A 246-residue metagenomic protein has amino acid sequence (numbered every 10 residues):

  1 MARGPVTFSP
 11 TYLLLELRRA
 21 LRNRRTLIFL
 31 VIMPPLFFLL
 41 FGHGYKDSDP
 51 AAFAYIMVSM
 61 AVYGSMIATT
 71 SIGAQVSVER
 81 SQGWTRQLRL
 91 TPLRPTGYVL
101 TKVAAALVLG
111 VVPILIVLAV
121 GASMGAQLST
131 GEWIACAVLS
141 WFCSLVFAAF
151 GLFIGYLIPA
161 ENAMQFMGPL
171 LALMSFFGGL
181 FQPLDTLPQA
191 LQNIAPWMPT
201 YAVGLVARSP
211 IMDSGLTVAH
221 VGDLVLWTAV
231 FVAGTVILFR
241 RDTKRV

Functional and structural regions predicted by a protein language model:
M1-L21, R240-V246: Transmembrane alpha-helical segments of polytopic membrane transport and secretion proteins
A2, S123, I211, V221-V246: Junction motif at the cytosolic side of a transmembrane helix
T7-Y12, L180-V221: Short hydrophobic, aromatic-rich alpha-helical segments embedded in or entering the lipid bilayer of multi-pass
R19-D47, A52-S71, V112-P113, M167-F176 (+1 more regions): Hydrophobic alpha-helical transmembrane segments of multi-pass membrane transport/permease proteins
L36-F37, F53-M124, G168-P169, S175: Hydrophobic alpha-helical transmembrane segments of multi-pass membrane transport proteins
L40-D47, G155-W197, Y201: Transmembrane helix segments
G42-H43, V78, A122, A126 (+6 more regions): Transmembrane helix-loop junction
P95-P169, T217-V225, A229-A233: Alpha-helical transmembrane segments and their short interhelical loops
